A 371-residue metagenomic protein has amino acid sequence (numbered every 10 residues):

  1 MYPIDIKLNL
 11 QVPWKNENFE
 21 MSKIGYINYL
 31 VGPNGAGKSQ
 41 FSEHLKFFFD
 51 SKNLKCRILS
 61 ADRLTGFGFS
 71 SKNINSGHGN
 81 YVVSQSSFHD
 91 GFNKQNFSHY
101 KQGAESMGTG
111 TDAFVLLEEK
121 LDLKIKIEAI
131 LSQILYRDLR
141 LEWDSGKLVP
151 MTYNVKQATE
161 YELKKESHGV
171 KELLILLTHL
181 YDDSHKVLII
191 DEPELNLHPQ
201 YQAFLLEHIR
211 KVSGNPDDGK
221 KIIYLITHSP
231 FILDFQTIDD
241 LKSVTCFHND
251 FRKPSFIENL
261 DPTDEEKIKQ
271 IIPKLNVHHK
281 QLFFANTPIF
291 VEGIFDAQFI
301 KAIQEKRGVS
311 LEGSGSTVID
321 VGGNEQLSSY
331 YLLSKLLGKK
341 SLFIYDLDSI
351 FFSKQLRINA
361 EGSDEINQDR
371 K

Functional and structural regions predicted by a protein language model:
M1-S51, S145-Q281, A297-Q298: Switch/communication elements of ASCE P-loop NTPase nucleotide-binding domains
G37, T65-F69, I232-F235, I350-S353: Short catalytic/ligand-binding loop motif for oxyanion handling, primarily in non-cytosolic enzymes, centered on
F49-D138, E142-W143: Coupling/switch segment of ABC-type P-loop NTPase heads
L54, H185, K339: Short phosphate-binding/catalytic loops that engage adenosine nucleotides
C56-R57, I223, S316, S341: Hydrophobic anchor at the start of a short beta-strand that flanks the dinucleotide cofactor-binding loop
D62, T227-P230, G293, Y345-L347: A short beta-strand-to-loop transition that corresponds to the Sensor-1 phosphate-sensing loop of AAA+ P-loop ATPases
L131-S132, P216, S334: A generic structural signal for well-ordered alpha-helical segments
D239, T245-K371: Acidic, divalent-metal-binding catalytic cores of TOPRIM and closely related two-metal-ion phosphodiester/pyrophosphate
